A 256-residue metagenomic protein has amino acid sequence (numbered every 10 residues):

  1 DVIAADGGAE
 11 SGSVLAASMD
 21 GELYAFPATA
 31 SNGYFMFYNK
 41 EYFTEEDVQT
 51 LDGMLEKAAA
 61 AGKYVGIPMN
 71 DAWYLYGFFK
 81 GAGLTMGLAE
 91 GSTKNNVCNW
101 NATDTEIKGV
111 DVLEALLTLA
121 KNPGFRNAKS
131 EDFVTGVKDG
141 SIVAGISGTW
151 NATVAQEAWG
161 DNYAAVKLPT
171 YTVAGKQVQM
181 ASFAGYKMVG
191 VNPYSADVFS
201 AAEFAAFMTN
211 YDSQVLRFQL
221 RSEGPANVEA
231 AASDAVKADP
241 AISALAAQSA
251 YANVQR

Functional and structural regions predicted by a protein language model:
D1-Y34, E46, A164-L168: Hinge/lid segment of periplasmic solute-binding proteins
A16-A30, Y34, G53-N101, I142: Extracytoplasmic/periplasmic solute-binding protein
E41-Q49, Y194-A201: Short helix-loop capping/hinge motifs at secondary-structure junctions, enriched in acidic/polar residues
L51-D52, F125-D139: Short helix-initiation/N-cap motifs at beta->coil->alpha
K94-A128: Glycine-centered hinge/linker elements that transmit conformational signals in sensory and ligand-binding systems
V143-G148, A164-V166: Paired acidic/hydrophobic, glycine-rich loop segments that form the ligand-binding mouth/hinge of periplasmic-binding
E157-S222: Extracytoplasmic/periplasmic substrate-recognition and gating elements
F218-R256: Long, aromatic- and glycine/proline-rich binding clefts that accommodate carbohydrate-like moieties
